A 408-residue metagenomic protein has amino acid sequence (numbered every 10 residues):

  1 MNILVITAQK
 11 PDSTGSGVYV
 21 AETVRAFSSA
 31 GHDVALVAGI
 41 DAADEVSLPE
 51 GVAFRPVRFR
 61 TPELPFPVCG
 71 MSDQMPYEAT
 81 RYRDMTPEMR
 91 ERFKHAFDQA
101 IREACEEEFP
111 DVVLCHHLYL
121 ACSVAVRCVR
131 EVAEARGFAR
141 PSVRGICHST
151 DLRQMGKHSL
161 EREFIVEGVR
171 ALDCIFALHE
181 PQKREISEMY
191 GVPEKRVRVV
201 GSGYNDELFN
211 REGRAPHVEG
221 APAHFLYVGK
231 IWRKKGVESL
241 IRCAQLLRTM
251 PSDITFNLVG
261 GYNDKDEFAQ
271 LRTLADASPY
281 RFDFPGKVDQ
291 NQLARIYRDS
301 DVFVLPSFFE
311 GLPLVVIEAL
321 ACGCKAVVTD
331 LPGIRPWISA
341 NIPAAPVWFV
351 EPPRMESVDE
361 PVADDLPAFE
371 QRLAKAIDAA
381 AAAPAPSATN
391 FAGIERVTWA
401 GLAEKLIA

Functional and structural regions predicted by a protein language model:
G15, V362-R372, A381-I407: A charged, aromatic-enriched C-terminal amphipathic alpha-helix characteristic of glycosyltransferases across folds
V18, A223, W232-L246, D266-A269: A conserved mid-protein helix/loop that constitutes part of the nucleotide-sugar donor-binding site
A38-E107: A conserved catalytic-core segment of Leloir-type glycosyltransferases
M155-S159, S187, Y204-A221: Acidic anion/phosphate-binding donor-loop and adjacent secondary structure in glycosyltransferase catalytic cores
P181, G203: Carbohydrate-associated surface elements
V228, T255-Q270, G286-K287: Glycosyltransferase donor-sugar binding loop
F268-N291: Nucleotide-activated donor-binding/catalytic signature segment of Leloir-type glycosyltransferases, i.e., the conserved
F308: Aromatic "clamp/platform" in nucleotide-sugar-dependent glycosyltransferases that forms part of the donor/acceptor
